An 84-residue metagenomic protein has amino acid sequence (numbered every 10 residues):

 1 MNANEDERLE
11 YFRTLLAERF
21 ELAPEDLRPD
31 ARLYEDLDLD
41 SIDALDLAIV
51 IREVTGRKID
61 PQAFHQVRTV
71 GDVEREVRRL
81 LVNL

Functional and structural regions predicted by a protein language model:
M1-E25, R78-L84: Thiotemplate assembly-line natural product biosynthesis machinery
R13, D30, A48: Generic structural marker for isolated residues within well-ordered, non-membrane alpha-helices of soluble domains
E18-D38, T55-A63: Phosphopantetheine carrier-protein modules
E25, L45, V70-G71: Residues in well-ordered alpha-helical elements
S41: Catalytic nucleophile serine of serine hydrolases, specifically the conserved "nucleophile elbow" pentapeptide
A44-Q66: Phosphopantetheinylated carrier protein domains
H65-N83: C-terminal structural segments of small proteins and small subunits
